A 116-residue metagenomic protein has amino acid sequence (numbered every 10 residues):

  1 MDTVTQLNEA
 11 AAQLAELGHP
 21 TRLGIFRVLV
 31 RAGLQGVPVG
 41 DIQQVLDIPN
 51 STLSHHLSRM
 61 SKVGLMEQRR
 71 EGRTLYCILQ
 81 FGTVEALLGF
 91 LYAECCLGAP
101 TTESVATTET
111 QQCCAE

Functional and structural regions predicted by a protein language model:
M1, K62-V63: A generic local structural motif
M1-E9, R27-R31, F81-E116: Amphipathic alpha-helical dimerization/coiled-coil segments that flank or bridge DNA-binding/regulatory modules
N8-P49, E71, L75-T83: N-terminal helix-turn-helix DNA-binding core of bacterial DNA-binding proteins
A11-L14, L57, L88: A generic alpha-helix structural signal
Q44, S61-K62: Alpha-helical residues within the helix-turn-helix
P49, S54-H56: Short coil turns linking two alpha-helices in DNA-binding domains
